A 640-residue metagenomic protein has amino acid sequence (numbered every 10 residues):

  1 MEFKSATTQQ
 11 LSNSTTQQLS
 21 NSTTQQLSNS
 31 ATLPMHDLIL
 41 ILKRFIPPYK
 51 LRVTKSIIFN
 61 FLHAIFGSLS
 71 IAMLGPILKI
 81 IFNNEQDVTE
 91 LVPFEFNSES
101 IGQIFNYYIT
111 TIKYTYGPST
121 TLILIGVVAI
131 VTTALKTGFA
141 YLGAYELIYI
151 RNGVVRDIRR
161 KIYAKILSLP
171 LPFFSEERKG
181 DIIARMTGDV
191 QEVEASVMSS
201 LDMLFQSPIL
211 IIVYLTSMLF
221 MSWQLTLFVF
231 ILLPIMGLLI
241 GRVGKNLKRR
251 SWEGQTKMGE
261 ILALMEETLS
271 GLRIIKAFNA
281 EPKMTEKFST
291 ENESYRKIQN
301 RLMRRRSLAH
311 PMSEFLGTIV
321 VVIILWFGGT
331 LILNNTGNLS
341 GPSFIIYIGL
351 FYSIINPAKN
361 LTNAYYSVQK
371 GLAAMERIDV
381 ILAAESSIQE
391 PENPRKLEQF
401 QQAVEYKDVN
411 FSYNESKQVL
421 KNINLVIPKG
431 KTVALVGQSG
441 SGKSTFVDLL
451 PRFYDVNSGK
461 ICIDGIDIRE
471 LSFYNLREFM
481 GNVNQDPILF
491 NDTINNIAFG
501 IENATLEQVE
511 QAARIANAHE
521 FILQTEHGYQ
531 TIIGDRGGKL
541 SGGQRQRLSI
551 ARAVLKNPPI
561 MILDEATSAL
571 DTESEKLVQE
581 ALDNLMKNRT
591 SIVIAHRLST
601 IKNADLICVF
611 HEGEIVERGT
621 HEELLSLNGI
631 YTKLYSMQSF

Functional and structural regions predicted by a protein language model:
M1-L74, I81-A129, L135, L142-L147 (+12 more regions): Membrane-integrated ABC transporters
M35, G67-G75, K79, V128-K179 (+11 more regions): Juxtamembrane helix-loop junctions of ABC transporter transmembrane domains
F45-L51, L171-P172, G188-V197, L201 (+8 more regions): An intracellular "coupling" helix at the cytosolic face of ABC transporter transmembrane type-1 domains
K55-L62, D202-E253, W326-L339, N356: Transmembrane helices of ABC transporter permease
F61-L69, I130-Y141, V193-S196, S200-I212 (+4 more regions): Hydrophobic alpha-helical transmembrane bundles that constitute the permease/transmembrane domains of multi-pass
L78, V131, I162, I166 (+18 more regions): Hydrophobic/aromatic residues within transmembrane alpha-helices of membrane transport systems, especially the TMDs
S217-I231, R305-E376, I381-L382: Helix-loop-helix
P391, L397-F640: ABC-type nucleotide-binding domain
